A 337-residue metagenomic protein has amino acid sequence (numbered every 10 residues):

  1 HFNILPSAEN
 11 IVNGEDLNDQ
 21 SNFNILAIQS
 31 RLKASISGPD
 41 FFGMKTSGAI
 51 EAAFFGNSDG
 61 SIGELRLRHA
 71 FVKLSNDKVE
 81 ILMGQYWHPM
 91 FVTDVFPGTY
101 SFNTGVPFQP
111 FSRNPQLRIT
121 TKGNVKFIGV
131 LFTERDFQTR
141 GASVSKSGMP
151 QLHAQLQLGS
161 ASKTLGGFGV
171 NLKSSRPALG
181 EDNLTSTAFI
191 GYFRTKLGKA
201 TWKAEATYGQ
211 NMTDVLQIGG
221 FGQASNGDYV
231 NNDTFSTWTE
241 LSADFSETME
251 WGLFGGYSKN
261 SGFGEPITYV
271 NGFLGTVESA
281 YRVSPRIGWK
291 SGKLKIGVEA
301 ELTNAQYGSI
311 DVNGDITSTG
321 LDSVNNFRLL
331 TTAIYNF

Functional and structural regions predicted by a protein language model:
H1-E9, M212, G288-K290, L294-G297: Outer-membrane beta-barrel biogenesis signature
H1-F137, G148, H153, Q157-S160 (+1 more regions): Outer membrane beta-barrel
L26-R31, R66-H69, S112-Q116, M149-H153 (+5 more regions): Transmembrane beta-barrel architecture of outer-membrane proteins
T46-I50, I81-M83, V125-G129, K163-F168 (+7 more regions): Transmembrane beta-strands of outer-membrane beta-barrel proteins
A52-G56, W87-P89, L131-R135, S160 (+7 more regions): Transmembrane beta-strands of outer-membrane beta-barrel pores
G60-L65, T93-S101, R135-G148, K173-T185 (+4 more regions): Outer-membrane beta-barrel translocator domains and adjoining extracellular loop/strand segments of Gram-negative
A161-V277, Y281: Detector for outer-membrane/organellar transmembrane beta-barrel domains, recognizing the amphipathic beta-strand
W289-S291, L321-F337: Outer-membrane beta-barrel "beta-signal"
